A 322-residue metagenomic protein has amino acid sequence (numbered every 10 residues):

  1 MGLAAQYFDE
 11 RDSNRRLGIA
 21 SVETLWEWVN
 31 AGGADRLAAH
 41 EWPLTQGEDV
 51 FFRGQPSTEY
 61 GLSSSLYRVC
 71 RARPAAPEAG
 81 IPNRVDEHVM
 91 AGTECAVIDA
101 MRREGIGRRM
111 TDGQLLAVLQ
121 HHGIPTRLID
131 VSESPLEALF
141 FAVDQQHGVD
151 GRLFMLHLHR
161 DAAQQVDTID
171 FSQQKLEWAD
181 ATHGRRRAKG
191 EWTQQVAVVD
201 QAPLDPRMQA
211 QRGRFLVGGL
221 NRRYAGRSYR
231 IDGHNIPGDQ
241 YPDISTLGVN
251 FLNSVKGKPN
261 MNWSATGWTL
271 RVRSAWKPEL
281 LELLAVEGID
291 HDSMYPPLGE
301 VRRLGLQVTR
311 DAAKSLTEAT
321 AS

Functional and structural regions predicted by a protein language model:
M1-S322: Catalytic-core elements of nucleic-acid end-processing and repair enzymes
